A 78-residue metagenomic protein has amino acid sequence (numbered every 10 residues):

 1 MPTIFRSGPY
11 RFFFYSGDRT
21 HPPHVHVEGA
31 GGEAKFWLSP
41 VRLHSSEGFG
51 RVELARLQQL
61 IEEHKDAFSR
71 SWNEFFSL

Functional and structural regions predicted by a protein language model:
M1-P9: Negatively charged, low-complexity tracts enriched in Asp/Glu with abundant Ser/Thr
I4, L43-S45, H64: Generic preference for hydrophobic/aromatic residues in regular secondary structure cores
S7, S16, S39, S45-S46 (+2 more regions): Generic serine detector
P9, R19-H21, L57: Generic hydrophobic/packing signal
R11-F13: Feature detects long, helix-prone N-terminal segments enriched in hydrophobes
Y15-R51: A short, structured beta-strand/loop element
G50-L78: C-terminal structural segments of small proteins and small subunits
